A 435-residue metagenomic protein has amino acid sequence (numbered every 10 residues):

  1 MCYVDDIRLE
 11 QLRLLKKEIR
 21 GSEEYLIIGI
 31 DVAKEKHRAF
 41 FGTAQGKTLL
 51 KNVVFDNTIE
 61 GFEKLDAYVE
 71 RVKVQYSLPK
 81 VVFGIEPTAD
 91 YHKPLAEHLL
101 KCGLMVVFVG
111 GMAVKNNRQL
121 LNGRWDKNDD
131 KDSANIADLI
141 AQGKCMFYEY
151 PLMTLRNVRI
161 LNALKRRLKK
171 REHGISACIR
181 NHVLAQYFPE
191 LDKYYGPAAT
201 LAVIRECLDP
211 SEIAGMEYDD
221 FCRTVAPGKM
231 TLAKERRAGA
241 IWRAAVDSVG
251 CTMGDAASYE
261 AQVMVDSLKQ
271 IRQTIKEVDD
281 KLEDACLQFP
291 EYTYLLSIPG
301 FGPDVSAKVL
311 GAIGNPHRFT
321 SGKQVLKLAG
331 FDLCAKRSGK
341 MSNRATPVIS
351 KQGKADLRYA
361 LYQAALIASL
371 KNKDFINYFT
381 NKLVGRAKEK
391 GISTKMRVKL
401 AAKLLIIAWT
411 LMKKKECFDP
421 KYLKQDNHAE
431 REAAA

Functional and structural regions predicted by a protein language model:
M1-A435: A detector of single, family-specific signature residues that are central to catalytic or substrate-handling motifs
